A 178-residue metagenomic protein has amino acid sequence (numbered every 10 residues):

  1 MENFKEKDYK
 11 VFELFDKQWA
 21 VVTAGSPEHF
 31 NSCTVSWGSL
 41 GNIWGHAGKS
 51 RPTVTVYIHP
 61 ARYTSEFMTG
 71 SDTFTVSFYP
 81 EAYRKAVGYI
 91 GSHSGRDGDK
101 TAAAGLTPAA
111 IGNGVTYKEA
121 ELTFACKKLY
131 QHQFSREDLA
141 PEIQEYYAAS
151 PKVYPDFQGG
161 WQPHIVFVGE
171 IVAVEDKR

Functional and structural regions predicted by a protein language model:
M1-R178: Basic, polyanion-binding surface patches
